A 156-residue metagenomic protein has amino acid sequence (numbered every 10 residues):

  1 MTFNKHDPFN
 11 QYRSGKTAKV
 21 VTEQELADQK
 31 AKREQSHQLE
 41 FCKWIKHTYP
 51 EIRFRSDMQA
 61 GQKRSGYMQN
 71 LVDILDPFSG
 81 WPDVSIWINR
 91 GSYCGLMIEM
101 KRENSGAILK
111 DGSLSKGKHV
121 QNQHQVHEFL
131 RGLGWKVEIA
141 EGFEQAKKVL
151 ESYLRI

Functional and structural regions predicted by a protein language model:
M1-I156: Catalytic phosphate/metal-binding cores of nucleic-acid and nucleotide-processing enzymes, i.e., regions that mediate
